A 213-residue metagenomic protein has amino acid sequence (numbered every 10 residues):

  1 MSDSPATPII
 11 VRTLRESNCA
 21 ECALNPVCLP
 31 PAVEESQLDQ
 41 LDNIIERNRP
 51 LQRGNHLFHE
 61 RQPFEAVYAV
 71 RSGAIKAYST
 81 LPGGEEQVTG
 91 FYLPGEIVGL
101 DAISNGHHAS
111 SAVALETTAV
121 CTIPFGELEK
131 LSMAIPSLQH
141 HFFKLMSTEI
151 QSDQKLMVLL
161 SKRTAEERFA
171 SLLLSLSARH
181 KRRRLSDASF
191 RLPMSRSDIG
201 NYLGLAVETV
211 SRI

Functional and structural regions predicted by a protein language model:
S2-R53, I97-V98, A102-I103: Cyclic nucleotide-binding regulatory module and flanking cytosolic helices
G54, E65-Y78, L93-E96: Glycine- and acidic-residue-biased ligand/ion/polar-headgroup-sensing regions
L57-Q62: Short phosphate-coordinating micro-motif centered on Lys-Gly-acidic
S72, G126-E127, S197: Alpha-helix/helix-capping structural signal
Y78-G84: Cytochrome P450 core scaffold surrounding the K-helix E-X-X-R motif and the conserved "meander" helix-loop region
V88-K155: Cyclic-nucleotide recognition modules
M133-V207: Polybasic "coupling" helices that flank or enter modular domains
